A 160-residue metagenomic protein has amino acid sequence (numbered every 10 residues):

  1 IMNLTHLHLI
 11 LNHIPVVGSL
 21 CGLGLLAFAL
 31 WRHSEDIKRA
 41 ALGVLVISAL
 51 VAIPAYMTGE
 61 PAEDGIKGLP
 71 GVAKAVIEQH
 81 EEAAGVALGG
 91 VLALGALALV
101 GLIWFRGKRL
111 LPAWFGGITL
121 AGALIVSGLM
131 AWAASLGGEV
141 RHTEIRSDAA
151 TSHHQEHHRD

Functional and structural regions predicted by a protein language model:
I1-D160: Polytopic transmembrane helical bundles with strong interfacial aromatic enrichment
